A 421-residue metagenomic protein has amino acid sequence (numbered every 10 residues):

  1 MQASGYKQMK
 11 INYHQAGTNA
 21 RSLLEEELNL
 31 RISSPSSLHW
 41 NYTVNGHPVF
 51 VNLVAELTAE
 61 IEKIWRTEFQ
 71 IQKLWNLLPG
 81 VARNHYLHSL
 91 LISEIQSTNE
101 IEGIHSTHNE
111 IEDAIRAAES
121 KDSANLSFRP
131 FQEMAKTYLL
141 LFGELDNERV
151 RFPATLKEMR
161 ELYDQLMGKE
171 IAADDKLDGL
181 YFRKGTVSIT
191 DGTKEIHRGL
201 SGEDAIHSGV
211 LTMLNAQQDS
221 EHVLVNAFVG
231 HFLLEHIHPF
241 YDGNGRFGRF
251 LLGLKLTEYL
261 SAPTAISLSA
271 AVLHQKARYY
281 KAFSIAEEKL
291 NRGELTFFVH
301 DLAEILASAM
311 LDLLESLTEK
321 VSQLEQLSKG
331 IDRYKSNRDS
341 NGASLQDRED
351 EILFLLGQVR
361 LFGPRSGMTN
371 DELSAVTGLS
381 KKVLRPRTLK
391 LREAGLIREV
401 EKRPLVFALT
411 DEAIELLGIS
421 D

Functional and structural regions predicted by a protein language model:
M1-L77, T369, A375-V376, P386 (+2 more regions): N-terminal membrane/targeting module of cytochrome P450s
Q2-L53, G192-L317: Phosphate/pyrophosphate-binding active-site loops
V49-E56, G80-R83, L87, D122-L126 (+1 more regions): Non-transmembrane, amphipathic alpha-helical segments
A55-R66, V81, S89-N99: N-terminal accessory alpha/beta regions
E56-R66, Q70, H85, E110 (+9 more regions): Exposed alpha-helical structural elements
I64-L78, I115-A118, L140-L145, G209-Q217 (+2 more regions): Short amphipathic alpha-helical segments and their helix-coil junctions
L77, N84, L90-I92, Q96-Y241 (+2 more regions): Active-site core of Fic-domain adenylyltransferases
F232-I237, R249-D421: C-terminal regulatory or interaction extensions
